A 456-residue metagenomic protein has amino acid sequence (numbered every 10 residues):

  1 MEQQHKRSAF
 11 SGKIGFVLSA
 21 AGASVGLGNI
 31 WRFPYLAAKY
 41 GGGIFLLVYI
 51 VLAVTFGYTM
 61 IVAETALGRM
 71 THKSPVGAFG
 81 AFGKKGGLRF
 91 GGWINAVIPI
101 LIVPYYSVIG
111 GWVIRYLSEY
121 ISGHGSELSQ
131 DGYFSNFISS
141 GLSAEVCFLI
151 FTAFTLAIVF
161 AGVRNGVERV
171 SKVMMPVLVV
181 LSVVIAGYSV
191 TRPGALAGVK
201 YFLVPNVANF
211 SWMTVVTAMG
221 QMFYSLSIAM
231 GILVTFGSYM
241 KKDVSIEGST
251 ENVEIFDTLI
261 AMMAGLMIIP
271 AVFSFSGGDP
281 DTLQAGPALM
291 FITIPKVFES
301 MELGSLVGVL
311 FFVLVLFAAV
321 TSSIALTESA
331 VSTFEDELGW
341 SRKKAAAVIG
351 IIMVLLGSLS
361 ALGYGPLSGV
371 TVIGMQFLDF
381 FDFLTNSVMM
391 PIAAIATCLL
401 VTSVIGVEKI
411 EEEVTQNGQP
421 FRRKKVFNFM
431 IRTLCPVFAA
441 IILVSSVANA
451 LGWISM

Functional and structural regions predicted by a protein language model:
M1-W31, M60-T65, R69-F82, G86-W93 (+2 more regions): Membrane-interface "cap" regions at the ends of multi-pass membrane proteins
E2-K6, F10, E168, K172-V320 (+1 more regions): Membrane-embedded translocation segments of transport machinery
E2-Q3, G77, G110-S139, M240-D243 (+5 more regions): Helix-loop-helix connectors at the membrane interface of multi-pass transporters/channels
Q4-R7, Y35-Y40, P75-I94, S107-R164 (+5 more regions): Inter-helical loop and helix-membrane interface segments of multi-pass membrane transporters/permeases
A9-A20, I44-V48, G86-I100, V146-F151 (+6 more regions): Select transmembrane alpha-helical segments in multipass membrane proteins
G12-L52, G237, G248-E251, I255-T258 (+1 more regions): Transmembrane helix-boundary motif of multi-pass solute transporters/channels
A37-A63, S143, M389-A393: Extracellular loop-to-transmembrane helix junctions
L378-L399, R422-M456: A generic transmembrane alpha-helix motif of multi-pass inner-membrane proteins
